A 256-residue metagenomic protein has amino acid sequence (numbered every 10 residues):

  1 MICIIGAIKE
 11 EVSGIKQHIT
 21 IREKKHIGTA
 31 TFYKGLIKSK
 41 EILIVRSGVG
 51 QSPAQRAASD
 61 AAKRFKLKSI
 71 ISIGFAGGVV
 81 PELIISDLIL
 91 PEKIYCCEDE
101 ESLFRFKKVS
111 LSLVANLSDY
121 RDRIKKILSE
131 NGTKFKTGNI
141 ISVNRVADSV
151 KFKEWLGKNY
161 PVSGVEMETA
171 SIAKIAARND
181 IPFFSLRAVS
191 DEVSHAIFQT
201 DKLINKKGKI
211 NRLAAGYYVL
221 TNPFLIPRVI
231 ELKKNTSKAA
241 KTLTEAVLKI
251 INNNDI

Functional and structural regions predicted by a protein language model:
M1-I19, E41: Short, conserved "active-site rim" segments that organize catalytic pockets and cofactor/ligand binding
I2, H26-I256: Glycine-rich phosphate- or other oxyanion-binding loops that anchor nucleotides, phosphorylated ligands
I21-K25: Cytochrome P450 catalytic domain signature, combining two hallmark sequence patches
